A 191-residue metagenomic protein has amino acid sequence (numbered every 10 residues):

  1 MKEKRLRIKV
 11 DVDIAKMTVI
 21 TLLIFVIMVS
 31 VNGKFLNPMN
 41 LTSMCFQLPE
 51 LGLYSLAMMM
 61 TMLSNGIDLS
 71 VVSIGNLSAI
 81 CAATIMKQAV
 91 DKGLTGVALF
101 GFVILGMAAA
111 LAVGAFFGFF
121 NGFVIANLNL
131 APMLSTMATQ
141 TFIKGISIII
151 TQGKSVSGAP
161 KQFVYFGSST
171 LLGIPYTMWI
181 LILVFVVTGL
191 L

Functional and structural regions predicted by a protein language model:
M1-V19, L36: Transmembrane alpha-helical segments of polytopic membrane transport and secretion proteins
I8, L128, P132-L191: Transmembrane helix-bundle core of multi-pass membrane transporters and related energy-transducing complexes
I14-V19, M44, G52, S73-L77 (+3 more regions): Hydrophobic alpha-helical transmembrane segments
K16-S30, M58, A110-G114, Q140-G145 (+1 more regions): Hydrophobic core segments of alpha-helical transmembrane domains in multi-pass membrane transport and ion-translocation
I27-G33, P38-V90, F123-L130: Single transmembrane alpha-helix segments in multi-pass membrane proteins
L53-L56, S78, V90, V113-F120 (+2 more regions): Membrane-embedded alpha-helical core segments of multi-pass
M60-L63, D91-A98, T151-K161: A cytosolic-side transmembrane-helix exit/cap motif
V90-T139: Alpha-helical transmembrane segments within multi-pass membrane transporters and channels
